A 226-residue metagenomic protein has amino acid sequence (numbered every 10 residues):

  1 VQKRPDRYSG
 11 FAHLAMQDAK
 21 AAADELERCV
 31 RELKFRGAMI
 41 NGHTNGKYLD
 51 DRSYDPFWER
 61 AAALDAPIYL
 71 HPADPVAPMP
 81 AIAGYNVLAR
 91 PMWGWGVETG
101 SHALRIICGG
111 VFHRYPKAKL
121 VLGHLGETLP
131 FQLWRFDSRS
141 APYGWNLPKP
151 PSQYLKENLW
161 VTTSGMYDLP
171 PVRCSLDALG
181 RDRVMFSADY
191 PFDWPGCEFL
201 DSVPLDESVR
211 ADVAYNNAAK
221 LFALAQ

Functional and structural regions predicted by a protein language model:
V1-A103, G109, Q226: Active-site gating/metal-coordination segments in enzymes
Q2-K3, D24-R28, G109, A118 (+4 more regions): Mid-to-C-terminal alpha-helical segments outside catalytic/metal-binding sites
K3, R28, E32, P56 (+6 more regions): Alpha-helical structural signal in soluble globular domains
P5-G10, F35-R36, P116, Y154-L159 (+1 more regions): Short, surface-exposed connector motifs at secondary-structure boundaries
S9-A12, A38-I40, I68-L70, L120-L122 (+2 more regions): Hydrophobic faces of well-ordered beta-strands that scaffold small-molecule active sites in alpha/beta enzyme cores
A73-D74, G126, P191: Catalytic metal-binding/acid-base residues of hydrolase active sites
S101, G144-R173: Aromatic-anchored helix/helix-loop segment that forms the rim or "lid" of small-molecule/cofactor binding pockets
I107-Y154: Aromatic-lined glycan-binding groove of carbohydrate-active enzymes
